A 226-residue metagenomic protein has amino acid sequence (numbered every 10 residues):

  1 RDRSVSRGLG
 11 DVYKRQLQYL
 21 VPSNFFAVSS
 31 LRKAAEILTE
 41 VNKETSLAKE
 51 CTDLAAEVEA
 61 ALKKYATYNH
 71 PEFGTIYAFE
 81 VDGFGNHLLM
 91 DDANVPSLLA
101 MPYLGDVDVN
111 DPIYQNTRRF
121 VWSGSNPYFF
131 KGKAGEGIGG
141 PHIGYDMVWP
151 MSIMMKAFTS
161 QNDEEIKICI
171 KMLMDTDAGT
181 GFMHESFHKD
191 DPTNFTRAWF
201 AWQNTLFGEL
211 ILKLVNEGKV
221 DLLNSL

Functional and structural regions predicted by a protein language model:
D2-L9, Y13: Single conserved hydrophobic/aromatic residue that forms the stacking wall/gate of nucleotide- or nucleobase-binding
K14-L17, T193: A short, mixed-charge helix-start or loop-turn motif at secondary-structure junctions
Q18-S29, D92-P96, Y145-S152, A198-E209: Aromatic- and histidine-enriched alpha-helix N-cap/loop-to-helix transition segments that scaffold the rims
K33-T52: Inter-helical turn/loop segments and adjacent helix faces that build the functional surface of alpha-helical bundle
A35, L99-P102, M154-M155, G208: Conserved small-residue packing positions in alpha-helical repeats and bundles
S46-F84, G105-L206, K213-L226: Non-catalytic carbohydrate-binding regions of carbohydrate-active enzymes
N86-D111: C-terminal amphipathic alpha-helical segment
